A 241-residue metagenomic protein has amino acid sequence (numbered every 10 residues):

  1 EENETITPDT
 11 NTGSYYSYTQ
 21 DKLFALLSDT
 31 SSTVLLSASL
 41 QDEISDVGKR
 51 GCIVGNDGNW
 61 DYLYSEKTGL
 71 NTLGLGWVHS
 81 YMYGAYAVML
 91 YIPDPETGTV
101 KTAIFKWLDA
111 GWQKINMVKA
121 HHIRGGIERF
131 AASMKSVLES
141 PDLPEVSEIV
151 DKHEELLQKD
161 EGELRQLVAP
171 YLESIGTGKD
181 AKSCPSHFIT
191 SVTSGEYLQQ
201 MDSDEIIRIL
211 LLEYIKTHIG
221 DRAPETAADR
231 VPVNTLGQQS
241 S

Functional and structural regions predicted by a protein language model:
E1-S241: Terminal "cap-and-tail" regions of soluble proteins that handle hydrophobic small molecules
